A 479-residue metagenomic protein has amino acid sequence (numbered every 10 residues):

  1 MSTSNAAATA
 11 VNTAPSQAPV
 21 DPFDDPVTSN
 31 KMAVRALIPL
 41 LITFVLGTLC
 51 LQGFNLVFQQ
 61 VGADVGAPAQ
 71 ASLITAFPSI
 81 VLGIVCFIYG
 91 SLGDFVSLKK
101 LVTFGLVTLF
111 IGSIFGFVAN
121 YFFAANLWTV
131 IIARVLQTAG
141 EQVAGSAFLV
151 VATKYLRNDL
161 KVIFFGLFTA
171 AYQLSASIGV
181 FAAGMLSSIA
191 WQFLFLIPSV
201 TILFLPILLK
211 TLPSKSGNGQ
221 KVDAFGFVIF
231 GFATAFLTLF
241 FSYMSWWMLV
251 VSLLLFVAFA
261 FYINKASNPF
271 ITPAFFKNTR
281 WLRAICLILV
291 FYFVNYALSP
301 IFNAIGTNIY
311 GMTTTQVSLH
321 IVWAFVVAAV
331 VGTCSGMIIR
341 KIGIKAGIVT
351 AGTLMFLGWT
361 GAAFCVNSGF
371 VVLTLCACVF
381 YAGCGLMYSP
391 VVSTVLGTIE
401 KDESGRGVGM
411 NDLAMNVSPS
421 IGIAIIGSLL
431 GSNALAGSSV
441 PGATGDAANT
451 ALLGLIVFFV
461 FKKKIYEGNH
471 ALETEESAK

Functional and structural regions predicted by a protein language model:
M1-L49: Cytosolic juxtamembrane N-terminal segment immediately preceding the first transmembrane helix of multi-pass
A33-C50, N55, T75-F77, G112 (+1 more regions): 12-transmembrane solute porter fold
Q59-G62, Q137, L149-R157, V162 (+3 more regions): Helix-terminus/helix-capping segments at the ends of transmembrane helices and short amphipathic helices
V61, L92, M185-L186, I338 (+2 more regions): Hydrophobic alpha-helical transmembrane and interfacial-helix anchor sites in secondary transporters
G66, V96-S97, L156-D159, I189-A190 (+3 more regions): Membrane-helix interface residues
S72-T75, S79, G83-G219: Helix-loop-helix hairpins in multi-pass membrane proteins, especially solute transporters
F104, K161-A171, G219-V228, F275-R280 (+1 more regions): Cytoplasmic-side transmembrane-helix entry/capping segments in multi-pass membrane proteins
S188-C286: Hydrophobic transmembrane-helix bundles of small-molecule transporters
